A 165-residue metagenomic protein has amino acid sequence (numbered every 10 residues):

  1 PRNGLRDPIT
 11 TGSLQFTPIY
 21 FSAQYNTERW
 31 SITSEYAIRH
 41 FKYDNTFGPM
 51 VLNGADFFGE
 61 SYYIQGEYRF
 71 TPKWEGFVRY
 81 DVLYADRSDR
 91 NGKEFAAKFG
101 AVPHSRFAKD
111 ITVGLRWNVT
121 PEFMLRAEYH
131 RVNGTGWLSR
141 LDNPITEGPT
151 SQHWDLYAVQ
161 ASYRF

Functional and structural regions predicted by a protein language model:
P1-F165: Outer-membrane beta-barrel pore domains
